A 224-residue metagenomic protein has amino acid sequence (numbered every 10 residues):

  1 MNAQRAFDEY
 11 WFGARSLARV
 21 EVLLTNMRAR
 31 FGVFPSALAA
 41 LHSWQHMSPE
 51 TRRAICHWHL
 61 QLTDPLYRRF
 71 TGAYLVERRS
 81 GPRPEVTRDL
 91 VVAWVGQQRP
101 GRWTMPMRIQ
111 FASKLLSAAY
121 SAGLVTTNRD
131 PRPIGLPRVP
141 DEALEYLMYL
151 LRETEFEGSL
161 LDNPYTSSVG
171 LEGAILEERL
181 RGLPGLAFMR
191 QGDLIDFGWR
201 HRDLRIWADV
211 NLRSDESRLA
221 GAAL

Functional and structural regions predicted by a protein language model:
M1-L62, Y74, V86, S217-L224: Eukaryotic partner-binding/assembly regions in large regulatory complexes
R15-V22, W103-S121, V169-G182: Short amphipathic alpha-helical interaction segments
H46, E50, W58, I134-L171 (+1 more regions): Short, amphipathic alpha-helical interaction segments positioned at domain boundaries
R79-R83: Short helix-capping/hinge SLiMs at alpha-helix to coil transitions
E85-R102: DNA-recognition alpha helix
Y120-D130, P184-R190: A short, conserved structural fragment
R132-R138, L194-G198: Minor-groove-contacting beta-hairpin "wing" of winged helix-turn-helix DNA-binding domains
L176-A223: Eukaryotic acidic, Ser/Thr-rich intrinsically disordered low-complexity regions
